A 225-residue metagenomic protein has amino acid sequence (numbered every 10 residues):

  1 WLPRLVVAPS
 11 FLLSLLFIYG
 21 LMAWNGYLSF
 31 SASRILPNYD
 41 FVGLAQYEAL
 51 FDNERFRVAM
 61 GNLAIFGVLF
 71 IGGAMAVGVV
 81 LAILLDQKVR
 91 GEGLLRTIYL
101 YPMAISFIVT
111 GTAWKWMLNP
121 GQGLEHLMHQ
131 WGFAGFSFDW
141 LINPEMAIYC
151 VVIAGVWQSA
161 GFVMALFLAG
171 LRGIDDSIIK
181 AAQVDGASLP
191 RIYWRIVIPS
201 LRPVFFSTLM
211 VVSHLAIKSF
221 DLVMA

Functional and structural regions predicted by a protein language model:
L2-A225: A structural signal for multi-pass alpha-helical bundles of membrane permease subunits that mediate small-molecule
